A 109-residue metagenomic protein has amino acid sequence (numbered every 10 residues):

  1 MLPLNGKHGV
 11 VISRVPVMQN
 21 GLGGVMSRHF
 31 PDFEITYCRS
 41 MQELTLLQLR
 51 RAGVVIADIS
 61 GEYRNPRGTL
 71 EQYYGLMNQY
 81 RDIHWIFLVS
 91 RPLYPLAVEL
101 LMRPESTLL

Functional and structural regions predicted by a protein language model:
M1-L109: N-terminal regulatory/sensing modules of transcriptional regulators
